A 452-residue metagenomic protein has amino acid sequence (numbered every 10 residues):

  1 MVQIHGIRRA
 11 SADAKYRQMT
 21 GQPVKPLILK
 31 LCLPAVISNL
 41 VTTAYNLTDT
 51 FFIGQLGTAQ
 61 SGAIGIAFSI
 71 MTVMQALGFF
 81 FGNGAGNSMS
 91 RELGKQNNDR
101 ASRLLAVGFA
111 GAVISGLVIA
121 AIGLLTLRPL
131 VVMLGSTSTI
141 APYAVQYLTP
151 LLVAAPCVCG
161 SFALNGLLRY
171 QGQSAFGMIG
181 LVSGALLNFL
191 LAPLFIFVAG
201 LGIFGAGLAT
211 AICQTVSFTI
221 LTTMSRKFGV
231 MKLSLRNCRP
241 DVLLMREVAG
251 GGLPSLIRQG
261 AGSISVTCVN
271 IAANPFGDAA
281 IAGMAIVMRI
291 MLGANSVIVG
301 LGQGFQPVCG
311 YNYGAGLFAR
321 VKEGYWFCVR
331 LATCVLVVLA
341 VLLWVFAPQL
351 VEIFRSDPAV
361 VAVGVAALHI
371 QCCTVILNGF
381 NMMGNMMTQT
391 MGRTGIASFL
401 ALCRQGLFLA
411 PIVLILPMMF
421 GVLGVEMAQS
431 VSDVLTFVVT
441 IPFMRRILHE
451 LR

Functional and structural regions predicted by a protein language model:
M1-C32, M89-P156, L187-L190, I196-L253 (+2 more regions): Short alpha-helical transmembrane segments in multi-pass integral membrane proteins
K30-D49, P150, G184, C213-S217 (+4 more regions): Transmembrane helical elements of multi-pass membrane transporters/channels
N39-L40, A76, G116, A120 (+11 more regions): Residue-level hotspots within the lipid-embedded alpha helices of multi-pass solute transporters
L40, A44-G62, V131-S138, L194-L201 (+4 more regions): Helix-terminus/linker motif at the lipid-water interface of multi-pass membrane proteins
L47-F51, A121, P129, A163-L167 (+7 more regions): Alpha-helical transmembrane segments of multipass membrane proteins
S61-A121, V158-G177, G283-A347, N378-A397: Small-residue-rich hydrophobic transmembrane alpha-helices
G384-L407, L414-G421, V425: C-terminal structured "cap/appendage" subdomains that terminate the fold
